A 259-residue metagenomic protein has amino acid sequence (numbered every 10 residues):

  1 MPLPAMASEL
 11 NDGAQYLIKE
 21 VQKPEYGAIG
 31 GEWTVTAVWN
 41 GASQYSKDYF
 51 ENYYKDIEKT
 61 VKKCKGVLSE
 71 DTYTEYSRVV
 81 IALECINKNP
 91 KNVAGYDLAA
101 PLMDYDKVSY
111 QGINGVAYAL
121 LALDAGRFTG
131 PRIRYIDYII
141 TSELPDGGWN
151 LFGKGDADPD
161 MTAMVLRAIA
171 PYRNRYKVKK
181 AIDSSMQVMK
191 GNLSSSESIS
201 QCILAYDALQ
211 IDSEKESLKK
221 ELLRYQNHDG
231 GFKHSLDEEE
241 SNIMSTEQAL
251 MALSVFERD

Functional and structural regions predicted by a protein language model:
P2-D259: Preference for long, amphipathic alpha-helical scaffolds in soluble/luminal domains and all-alpha bundles
